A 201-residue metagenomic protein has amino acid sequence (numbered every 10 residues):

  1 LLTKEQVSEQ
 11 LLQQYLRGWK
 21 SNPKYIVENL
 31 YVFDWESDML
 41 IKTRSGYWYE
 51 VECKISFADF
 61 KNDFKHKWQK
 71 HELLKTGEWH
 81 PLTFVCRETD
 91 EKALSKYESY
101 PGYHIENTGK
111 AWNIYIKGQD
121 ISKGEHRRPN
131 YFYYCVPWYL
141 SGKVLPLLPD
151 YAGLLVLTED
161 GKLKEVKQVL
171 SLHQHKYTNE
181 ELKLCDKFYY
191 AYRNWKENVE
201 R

Functional and structural regions predicted by a protein language model:
L1-Q6, Q14, G18, W138-R201: Non-catalytic C-terminal interaction segments of nucleic acid-processing enzymes
L1-W35, L40-R44: Acidic-basic catalytic patches of nuclease active cores, encompassing PD-(D/E)XK and other metal-cofactor nuclease
S21, G46, R127, P149-D150: Structured loop/turn residues at beta-strand edges in well-structured enzyme cores
Y25-E28, W48-E50, N113-I116, D120: Positively charged, structured surface patches that bind polyanionic biopolymers
S37-E50, K54-D59, R127: Active-site beta-strand-loop-beta-strand hairpin of nuclease catalytic cores that positions key catalytic residues
Y49-V51, Y133, G153-L155: Hydrophobic/aromatic beta-strand patches that form the interior of the parallel beta-sheet core in alpha/beta enzyme
K54-P149: Catalytic cores of nucleic-acid endonucleases
